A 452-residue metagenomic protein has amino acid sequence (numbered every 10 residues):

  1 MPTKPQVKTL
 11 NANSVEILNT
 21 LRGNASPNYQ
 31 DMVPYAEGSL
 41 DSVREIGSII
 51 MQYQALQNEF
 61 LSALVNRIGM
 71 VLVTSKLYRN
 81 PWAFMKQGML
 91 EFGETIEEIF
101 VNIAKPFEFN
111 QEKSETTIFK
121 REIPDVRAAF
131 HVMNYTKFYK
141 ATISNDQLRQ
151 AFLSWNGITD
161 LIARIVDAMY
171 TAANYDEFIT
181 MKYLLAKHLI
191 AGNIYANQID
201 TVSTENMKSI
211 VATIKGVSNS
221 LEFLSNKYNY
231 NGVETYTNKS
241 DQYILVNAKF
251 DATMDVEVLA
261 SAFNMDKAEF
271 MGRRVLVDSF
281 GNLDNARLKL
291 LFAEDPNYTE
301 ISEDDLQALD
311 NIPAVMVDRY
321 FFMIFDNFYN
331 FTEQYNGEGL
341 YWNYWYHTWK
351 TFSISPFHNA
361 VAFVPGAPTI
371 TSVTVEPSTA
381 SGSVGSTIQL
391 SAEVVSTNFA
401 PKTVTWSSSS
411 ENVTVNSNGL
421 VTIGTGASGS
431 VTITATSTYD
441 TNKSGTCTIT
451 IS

Functional and structural regions predicted by a protein language model:
M1-V65, R273-P368: Extended, compositionally biased alpha-helical segments that mediate assembly or anchoring
T3-N11, I49-N58, A141, A196-V217 (+1 more regions): Intrinsic-disorder-associated interaction segments
Q30-Y35, S75-F84, F178, L185 (+2 more regions): Short glycine-rich, low-complexity/disordered patches
L56-A141: Assembly/oligomerization interface modules of large self-assembling protein complexes
D125-N197, N343-Y346: Long, contiguous amphipathic alpha-helices that act as assembly "spine/axial" helices in icosahedral shell and virion
G192-L290: Extended, solvent-exposed, turn-rich assembly/linker loops in the middle of proteins
A367-S452: Extracytoplasmic soluble-region selector
